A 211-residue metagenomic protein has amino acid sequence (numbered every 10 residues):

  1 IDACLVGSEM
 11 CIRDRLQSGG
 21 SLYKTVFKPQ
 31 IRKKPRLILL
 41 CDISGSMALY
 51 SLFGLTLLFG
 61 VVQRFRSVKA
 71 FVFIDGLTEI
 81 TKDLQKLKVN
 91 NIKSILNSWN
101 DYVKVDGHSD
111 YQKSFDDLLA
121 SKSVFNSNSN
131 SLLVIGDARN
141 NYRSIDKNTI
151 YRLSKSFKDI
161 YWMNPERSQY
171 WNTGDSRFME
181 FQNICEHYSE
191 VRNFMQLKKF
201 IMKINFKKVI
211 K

Functional and structural regions predicted by a protein language model:
I1-G7, C11: Single conserved hydrophobic/aromatic residue that forms the stacking wall/gate of nucleotide- or nucleobase-binding
I12, F27-L55: MIDAS-like acidic motif and immediate structural context at the N-terminus of von Willebrand factor A/I domains
L40-S44, N130-Y142, E186: DG-centered beta-turn motif at the end of beta-strands
S46-A48, L77, R139-Y142, Q169: Short acidic, S/G/P-rich loop/turn micro-motifs used as interaction or catalytic elements
L52, L58-D110: Metal-dependent catalytic core segments for phosphate chemistry
F65, F71, K86-K88, F125 (+6 more regions): C-terminal structured domains
N90-S129, E166-R167, T173: Von Willebrand factor
Y151-K211: Von Willebrand factor type A / integrin I
